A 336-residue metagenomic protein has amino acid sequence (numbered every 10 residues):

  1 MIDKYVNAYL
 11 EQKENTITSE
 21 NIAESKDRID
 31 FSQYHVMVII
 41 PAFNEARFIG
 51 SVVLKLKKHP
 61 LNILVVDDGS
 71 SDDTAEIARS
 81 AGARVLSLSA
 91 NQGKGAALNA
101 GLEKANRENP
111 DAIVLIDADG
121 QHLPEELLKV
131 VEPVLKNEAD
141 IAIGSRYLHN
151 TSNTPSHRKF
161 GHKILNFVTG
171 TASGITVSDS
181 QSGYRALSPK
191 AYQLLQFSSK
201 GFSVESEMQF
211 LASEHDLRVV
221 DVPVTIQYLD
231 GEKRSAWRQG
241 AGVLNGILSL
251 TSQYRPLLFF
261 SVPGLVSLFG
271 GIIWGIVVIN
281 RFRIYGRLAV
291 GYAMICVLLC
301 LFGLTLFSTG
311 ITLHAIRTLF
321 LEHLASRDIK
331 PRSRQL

Functional and structural regions predicted by a protein language model:
M1-S32, S203-L336: Hydrophobic helical membrane-anchoring modules
T18-D27, A42-K58: Short, well-formed alpha-helical segments that are part of the catalytic scaffolds of diverse glycosyltransferases
H35-M37: Cell-envelope/extracellular polymer assembly enzymes that use nucleotide-activated donors
A42, V66-D68, L88: Conserved sequence signature across two-component system core domains
R47-S51, D72-A81: Acidic helix N-cap motif at the loop->helix transition within catalytic regions of sugar-transfer enzymes
D67-A75, G120: A conserved acidic beta->alpha catalytic loop
R84, L88-R107, P124-F202, S206 (+1 more regions): Acceptor/aglycone-binding surface of glycosyltransferases and processive sugar-polymer synthases
P110-Q121: Short beta-strand-to-loop acidic/aromatic patch adjacent to the donor-nucleotide binding site
